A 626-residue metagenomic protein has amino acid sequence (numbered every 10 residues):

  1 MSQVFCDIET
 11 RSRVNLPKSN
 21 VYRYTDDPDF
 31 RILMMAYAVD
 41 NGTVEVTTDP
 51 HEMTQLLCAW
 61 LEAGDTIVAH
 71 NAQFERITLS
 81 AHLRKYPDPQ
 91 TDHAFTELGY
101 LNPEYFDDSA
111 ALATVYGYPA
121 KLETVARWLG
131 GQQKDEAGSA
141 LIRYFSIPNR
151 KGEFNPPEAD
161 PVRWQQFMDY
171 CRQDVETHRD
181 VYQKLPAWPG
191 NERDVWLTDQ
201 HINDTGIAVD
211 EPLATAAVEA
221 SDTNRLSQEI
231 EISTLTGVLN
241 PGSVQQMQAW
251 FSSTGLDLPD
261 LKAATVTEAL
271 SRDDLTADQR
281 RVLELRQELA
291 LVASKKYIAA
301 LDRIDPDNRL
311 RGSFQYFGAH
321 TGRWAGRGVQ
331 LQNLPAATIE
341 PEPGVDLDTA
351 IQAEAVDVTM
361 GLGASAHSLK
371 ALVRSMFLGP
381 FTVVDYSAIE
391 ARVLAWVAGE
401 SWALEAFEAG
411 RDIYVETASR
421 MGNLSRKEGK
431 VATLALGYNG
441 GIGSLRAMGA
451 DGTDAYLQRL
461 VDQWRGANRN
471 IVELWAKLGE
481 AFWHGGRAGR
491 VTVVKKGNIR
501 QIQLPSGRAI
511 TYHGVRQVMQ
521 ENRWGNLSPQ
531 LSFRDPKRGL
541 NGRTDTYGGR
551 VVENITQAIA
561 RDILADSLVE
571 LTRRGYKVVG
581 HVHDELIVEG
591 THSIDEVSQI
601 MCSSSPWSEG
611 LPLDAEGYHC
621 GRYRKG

Functional and structural regions predicted by a protein language model:
M1-G117, I339-D348, G361, S365 (+1 more regions): Conserved RNase H-like, two-metal-ion catalytic cores of nucleic-acid enzymes
M1-L16, D27, I32-A36, G117 (+8 more regions): Conserved "right-hand" nucleotidyltransferase catalytic core of DNA-directed polymerases
F106-S109, V195, G242-Q246, K427-G429 (+2 more regions): Short Gly/Ser/Thr- and Asp/Glu-enriched loop/turn motifs at secondary-structure junctions
Q173-R179, S387, G549-V569: Conserved pre-motif C helix in the palm subdomain of viral-like polymerases
L185-V195, I563-H583: Active-site palm subdomain of RNA-directed nucleic acid polymerases
V588-H592: Short beta-strand-to-loop capping motifs
Q599-E609: A common structural junction motif
L613-G626: Short proline/glycine- and acidic-rich turn/helix-capping motifs at secondary-structure junctions
